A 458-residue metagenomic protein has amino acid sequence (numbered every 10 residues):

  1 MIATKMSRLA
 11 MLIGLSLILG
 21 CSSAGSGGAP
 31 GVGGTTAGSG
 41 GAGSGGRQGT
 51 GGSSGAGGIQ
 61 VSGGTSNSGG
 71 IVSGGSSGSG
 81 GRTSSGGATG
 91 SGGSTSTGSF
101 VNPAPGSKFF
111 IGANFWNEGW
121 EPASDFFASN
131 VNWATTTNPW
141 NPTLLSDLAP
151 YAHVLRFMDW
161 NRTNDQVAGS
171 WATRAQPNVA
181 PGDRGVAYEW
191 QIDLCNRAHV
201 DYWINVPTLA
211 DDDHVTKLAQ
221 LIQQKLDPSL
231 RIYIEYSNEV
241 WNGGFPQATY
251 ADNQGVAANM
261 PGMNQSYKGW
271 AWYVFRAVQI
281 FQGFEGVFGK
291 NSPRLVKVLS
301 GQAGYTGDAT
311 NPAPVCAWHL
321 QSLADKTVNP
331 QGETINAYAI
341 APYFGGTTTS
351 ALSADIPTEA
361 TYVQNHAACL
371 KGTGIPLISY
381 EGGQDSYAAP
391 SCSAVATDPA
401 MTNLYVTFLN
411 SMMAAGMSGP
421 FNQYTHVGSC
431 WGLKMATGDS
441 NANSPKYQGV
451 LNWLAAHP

Functional and structural regions predicted by a protein language model:
M1-I13: Bacterial N-terminal signal peptides that target proteins for export
I13-F100: Ser/Thr-rich, Pro/Gly/Ala-heavy low-complexity intrinsically disordered linkers and tails of secreted extracellular
S99-W270, V274-Q282, V287, G307-A309: N-terminal catalytic cores of secreted or lumenal carbohydrate-active enzymes
G112, H153-F157, D201-N205, Y233-Y236 (+5 more regions): Structural recognition of the beta-strand scaffold that forms the well-ordered cores of secreted hydrolase catalytic
T135-N138, P181-G185, V206-T216, G304-A309 (+5 more regions): Acidic-and-aromatic substrate-binding clefts and catalytic sites of carbohydrate-active enzymes
I232, P261-L377: Noncatalytic carbohydrate-binding groove/subsite architecture in carbohydrate-active enzymes
A324-P330, A354-G419: Catalytic-core region of carbohydrate-active enzymes that cleave or remodel glycosidic bonds
P390-T407, S411-M412, N422-P458: Aromatic-rich peripheral "rim/lid" segments of glycoside hydrolase catalytic domains that contact and position glycan
